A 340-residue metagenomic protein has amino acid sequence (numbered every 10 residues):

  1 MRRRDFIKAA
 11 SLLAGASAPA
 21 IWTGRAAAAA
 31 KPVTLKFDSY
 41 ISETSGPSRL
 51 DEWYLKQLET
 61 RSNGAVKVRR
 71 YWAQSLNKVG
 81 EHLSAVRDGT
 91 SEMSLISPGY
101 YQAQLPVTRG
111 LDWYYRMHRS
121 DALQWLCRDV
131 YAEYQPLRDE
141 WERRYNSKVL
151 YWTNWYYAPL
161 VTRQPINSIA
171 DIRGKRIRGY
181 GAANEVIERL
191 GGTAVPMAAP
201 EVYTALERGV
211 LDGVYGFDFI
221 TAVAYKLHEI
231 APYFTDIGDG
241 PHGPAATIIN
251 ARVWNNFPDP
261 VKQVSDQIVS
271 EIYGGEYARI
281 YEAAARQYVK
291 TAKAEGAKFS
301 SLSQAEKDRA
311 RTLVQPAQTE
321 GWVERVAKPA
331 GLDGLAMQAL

Functional and structural regions predicted by a protein language model:
R2-Q124, Q135-L340: N-terminal secretory/targeting leader peptides
